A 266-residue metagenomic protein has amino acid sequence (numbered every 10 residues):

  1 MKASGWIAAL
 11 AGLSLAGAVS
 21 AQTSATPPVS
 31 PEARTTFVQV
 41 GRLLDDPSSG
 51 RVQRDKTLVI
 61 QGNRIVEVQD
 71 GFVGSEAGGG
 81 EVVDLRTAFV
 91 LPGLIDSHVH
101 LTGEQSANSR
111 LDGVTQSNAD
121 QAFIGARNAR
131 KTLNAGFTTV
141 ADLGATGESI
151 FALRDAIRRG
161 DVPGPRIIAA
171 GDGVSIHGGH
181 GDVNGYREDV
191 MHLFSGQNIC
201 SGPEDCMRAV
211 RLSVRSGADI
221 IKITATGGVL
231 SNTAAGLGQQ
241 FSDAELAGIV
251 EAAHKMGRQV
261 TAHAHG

Functional and structural regions predicted by a protein language model:
M1-L10: Bacterial N-terminal signal peptides that target proteins for export
A16-A18: N-terminal signal peptide c-region/cleavage motif recognized by signal peptidases
P28-E32, L43, S48-L91: Histidine-rich, glycine-flanked metal-binding segment
A88-D161, H177-H180, A244: Metal-associated gating/positioning segment near the N- to mid-region
L111-F123, G185-R208, Q259-H265: Active-site mouth loops of central-metabolism enzymes
I124-I150, G164-D172, A218-S231, Q259: Divalent metal-dependent hydrolysis catalytic cores, especially in the metallo-beta-lactamase
A152, D205-G266: Histidine/acidic residue-rich metal-binding segments in metalloenzymes
